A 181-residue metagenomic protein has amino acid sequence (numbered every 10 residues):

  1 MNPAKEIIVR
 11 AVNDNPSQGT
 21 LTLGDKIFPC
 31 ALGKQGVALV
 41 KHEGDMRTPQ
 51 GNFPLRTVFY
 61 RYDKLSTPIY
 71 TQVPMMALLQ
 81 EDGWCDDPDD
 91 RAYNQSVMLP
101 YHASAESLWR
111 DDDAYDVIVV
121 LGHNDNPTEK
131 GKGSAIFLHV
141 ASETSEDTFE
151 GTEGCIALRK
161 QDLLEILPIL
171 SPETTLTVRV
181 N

Functional and structural regions predicted by a protein language model:
M1-T152, K160-N181: Cell wall/extracellular polymer interaction/catalysis modules
C155: Short cysteine clusters
